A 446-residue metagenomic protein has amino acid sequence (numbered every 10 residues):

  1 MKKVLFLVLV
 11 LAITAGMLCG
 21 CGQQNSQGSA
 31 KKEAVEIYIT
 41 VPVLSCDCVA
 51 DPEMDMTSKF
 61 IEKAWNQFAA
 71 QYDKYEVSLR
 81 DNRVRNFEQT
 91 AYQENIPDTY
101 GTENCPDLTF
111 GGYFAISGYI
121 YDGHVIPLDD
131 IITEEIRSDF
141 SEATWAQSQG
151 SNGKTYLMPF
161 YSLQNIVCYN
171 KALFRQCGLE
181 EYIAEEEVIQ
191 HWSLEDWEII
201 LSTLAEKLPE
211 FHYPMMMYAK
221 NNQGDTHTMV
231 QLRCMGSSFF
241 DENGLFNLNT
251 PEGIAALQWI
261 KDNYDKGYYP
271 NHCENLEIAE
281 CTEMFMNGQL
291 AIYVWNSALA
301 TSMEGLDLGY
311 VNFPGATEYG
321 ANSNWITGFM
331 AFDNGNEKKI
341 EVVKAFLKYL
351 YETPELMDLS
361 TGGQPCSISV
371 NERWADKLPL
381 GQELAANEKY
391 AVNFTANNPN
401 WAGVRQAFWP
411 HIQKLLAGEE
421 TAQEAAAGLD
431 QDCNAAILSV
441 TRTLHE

Functional and structural regions predicted by a protein language model:
F6, C19-Y121, R137, E181 (+5 more regions): Conserved N-terminal structural module of periplasmic/extracytoplasmic solute-binding proteins
P42, G111-A115, I278, V294-A300 (+1 more regions): Beta->alpha turn/N-cap motifs
A70, S78, K154, K266 (+2 more regions): Extracytoplasmic/periplasmic substrate-recognition and gating elements
R85-I96, E210-F211, M215-A219, Q231-D307 (+3 more regions): Extracytoplasmic ligand-binding clamshell segments of periplasmic binding protein
Q89-Q93, G111-I166, E195-D196, H227 (+3 more regions): Hinge/lid segment of periplasmic solute-binding proteins
T90-C105, D122, F174, D196-L204 (+4 more regions): Short helices/loops that flank or line small-molecule/ion binding pockets
T133-I136, Q149-Q223, S237-C273, N334-G335 (+2 more regions): Helix-loop-helix "hinge/cap" segment bordering the ligand-binding cleft or interdomain interface
V311, L359-K414, S439-E446: Long, aromatic- and glycine/proline-rich binding clefts that accommodate carbohydrate-like moieties
